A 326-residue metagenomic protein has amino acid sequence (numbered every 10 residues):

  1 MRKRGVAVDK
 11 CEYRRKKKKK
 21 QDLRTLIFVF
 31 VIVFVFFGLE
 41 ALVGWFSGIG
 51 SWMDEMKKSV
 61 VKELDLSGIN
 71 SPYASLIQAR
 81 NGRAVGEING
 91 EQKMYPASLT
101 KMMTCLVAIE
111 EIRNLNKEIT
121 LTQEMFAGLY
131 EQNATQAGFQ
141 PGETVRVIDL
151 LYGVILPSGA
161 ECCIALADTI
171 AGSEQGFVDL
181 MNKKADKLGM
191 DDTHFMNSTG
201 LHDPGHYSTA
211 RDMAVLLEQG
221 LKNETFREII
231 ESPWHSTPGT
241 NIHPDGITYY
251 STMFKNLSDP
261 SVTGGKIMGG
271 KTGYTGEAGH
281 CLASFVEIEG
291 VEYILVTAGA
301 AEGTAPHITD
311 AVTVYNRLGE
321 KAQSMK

Functional and structural regions predicted by a protein language model:
M1-R24: N-terminal Lys/Arg-rich, disordered targeting/topogenic segments
R2, L26, G44, G48-R211 (+2 more regions): Active-site-adjacent loops and short helices of periplasmic peptidoglycan-processing enzymes
A7, F30-F34, T263: N-terminal non-cleavable signal-anchor helices
A7-V8, D22, L39, G189 (+1 more regions): Generic detection of intrinsically disordered/low-complexity segments and helix-coil linkers/edges
L26-A41: Hydrophobic membrane-insertion alpha-helices, especially the h-region of bacterial N-terminal signal peptides
G48-Y73, S173-K326: Penicillin-recognizing serine hydrolase domain
